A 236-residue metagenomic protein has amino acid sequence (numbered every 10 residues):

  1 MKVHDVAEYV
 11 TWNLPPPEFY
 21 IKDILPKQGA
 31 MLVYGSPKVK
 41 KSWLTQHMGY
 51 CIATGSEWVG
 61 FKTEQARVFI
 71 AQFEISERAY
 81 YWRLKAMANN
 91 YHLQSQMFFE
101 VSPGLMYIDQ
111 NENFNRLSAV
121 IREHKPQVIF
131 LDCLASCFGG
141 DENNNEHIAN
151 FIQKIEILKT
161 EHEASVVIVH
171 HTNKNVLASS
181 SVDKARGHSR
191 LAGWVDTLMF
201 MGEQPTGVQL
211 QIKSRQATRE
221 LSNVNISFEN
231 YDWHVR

Functional and structural regions predicted by a protein language model:
M1-H4: Charged, amphipathic alpha-helical linker segments immediately N-terminal to NTP-binding catalytic cores
A7-Y9, P15, Y20-K22, P37 (+4 more regions): Conserved inter-motif catalytic segment of the P-loop NTP-binding fold
K27-M31, A66: Pre-Walker A (Motif I) flank of P-loop NTPase domains
L32-V33, K38, S42-W43, A71 (+2 more regions): Phosphate-binding/switch region of NTP-binding enzymes
L44, M48: Hydrophobic positions on the alpha1 helix immediately C-terminal to the Walker A/P-loop
C51-G55: Active-site catalytic microenvironments for nucleophilic, acid-base chemistry
S56-T63, K159-T160, H188: Conserved Walker
